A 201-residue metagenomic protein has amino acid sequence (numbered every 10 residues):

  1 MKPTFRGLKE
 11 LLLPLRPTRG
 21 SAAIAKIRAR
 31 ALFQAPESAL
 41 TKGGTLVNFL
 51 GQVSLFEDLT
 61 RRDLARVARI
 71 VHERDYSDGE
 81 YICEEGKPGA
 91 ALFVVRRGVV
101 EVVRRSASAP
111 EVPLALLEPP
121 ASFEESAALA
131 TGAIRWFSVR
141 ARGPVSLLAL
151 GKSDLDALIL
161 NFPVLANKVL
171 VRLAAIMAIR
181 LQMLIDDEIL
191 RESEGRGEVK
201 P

Functional and structural regions predicted by a protein language model:
M1-P201: Cytosolic regulatory regions built on CNB/CRP/Popeye-like sensor folds
